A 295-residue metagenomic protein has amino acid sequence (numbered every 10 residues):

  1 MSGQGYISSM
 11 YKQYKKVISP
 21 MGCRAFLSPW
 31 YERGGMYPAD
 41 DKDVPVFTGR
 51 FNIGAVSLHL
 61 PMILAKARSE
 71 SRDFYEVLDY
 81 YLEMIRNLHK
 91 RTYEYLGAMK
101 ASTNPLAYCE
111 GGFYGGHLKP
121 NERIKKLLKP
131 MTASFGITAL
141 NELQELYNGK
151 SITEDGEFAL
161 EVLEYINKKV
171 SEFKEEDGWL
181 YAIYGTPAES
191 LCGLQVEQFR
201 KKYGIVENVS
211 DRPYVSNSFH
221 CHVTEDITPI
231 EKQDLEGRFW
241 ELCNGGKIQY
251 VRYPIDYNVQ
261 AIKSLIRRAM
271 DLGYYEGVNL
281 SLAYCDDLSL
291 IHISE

Functional and structural regions predicted by a protein language model:
M1-K129, K150-I152, G156-L290, S294: Conserved catalytic cores of very large enzyme subunits
K129-L143: Conserved phosphate/anionic-ligand binding catalytic regions in large, soluble enzymes, centered on
